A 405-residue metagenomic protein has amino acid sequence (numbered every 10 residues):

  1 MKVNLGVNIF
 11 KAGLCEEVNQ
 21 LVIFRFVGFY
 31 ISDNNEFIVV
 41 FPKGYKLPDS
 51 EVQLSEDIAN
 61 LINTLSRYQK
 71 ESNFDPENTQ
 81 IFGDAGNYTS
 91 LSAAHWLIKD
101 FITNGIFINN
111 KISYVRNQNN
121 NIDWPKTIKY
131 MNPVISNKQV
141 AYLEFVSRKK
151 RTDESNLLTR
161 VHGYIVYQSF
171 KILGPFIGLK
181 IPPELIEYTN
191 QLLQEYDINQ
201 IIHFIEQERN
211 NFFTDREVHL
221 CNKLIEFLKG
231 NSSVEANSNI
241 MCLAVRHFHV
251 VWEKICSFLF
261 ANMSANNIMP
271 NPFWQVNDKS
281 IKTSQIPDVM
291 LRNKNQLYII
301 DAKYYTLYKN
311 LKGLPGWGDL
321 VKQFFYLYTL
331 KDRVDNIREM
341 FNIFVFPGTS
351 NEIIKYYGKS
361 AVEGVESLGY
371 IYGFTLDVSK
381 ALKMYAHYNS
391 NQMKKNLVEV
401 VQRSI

Functional and structural regions predicted by a protein language model:
M1-I205, F213-N237, E399-I405: Terminal, charged accessory segments of proteins
M1-V18, Y30-N34, E235-I405: Catalytic core segments in nucleotide and nucleic-acid processing enzymes
N211-T214, G316: Ser/Thr-centered flexible coil motifs
